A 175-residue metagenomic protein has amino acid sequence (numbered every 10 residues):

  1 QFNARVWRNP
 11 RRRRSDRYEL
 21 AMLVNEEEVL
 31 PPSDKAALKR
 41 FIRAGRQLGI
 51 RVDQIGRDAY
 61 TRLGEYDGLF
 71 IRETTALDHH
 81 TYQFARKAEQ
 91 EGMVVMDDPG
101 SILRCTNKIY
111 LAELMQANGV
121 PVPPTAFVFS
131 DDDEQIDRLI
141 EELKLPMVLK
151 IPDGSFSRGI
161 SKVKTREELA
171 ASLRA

Functional and structural regions predicted by a protein language model:
Q1, R13, R17-V24, R86-G92 (+1 more regions): Active-site nucleotide/adenylate-binding loops and adjacent lid/helix of ATP-dependent enzymes
Q1-S101, Y110, D131-E134: ATP-binding N-terminal substructure of ATP-dependent carboxylate-amine bond-forming enzymes
